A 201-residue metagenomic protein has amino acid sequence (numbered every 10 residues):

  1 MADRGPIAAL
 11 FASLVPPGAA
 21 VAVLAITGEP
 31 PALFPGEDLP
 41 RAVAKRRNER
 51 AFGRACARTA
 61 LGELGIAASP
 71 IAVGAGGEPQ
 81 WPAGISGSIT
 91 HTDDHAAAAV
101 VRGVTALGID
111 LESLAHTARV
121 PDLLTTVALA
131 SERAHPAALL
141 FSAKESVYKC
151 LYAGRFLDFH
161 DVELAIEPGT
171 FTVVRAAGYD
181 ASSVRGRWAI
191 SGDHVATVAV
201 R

Functional and structural regions predicted by a protein language model:
M1-R201: Core catalytic alpha/beta fold that binds nucleotide/phospho-ligands
